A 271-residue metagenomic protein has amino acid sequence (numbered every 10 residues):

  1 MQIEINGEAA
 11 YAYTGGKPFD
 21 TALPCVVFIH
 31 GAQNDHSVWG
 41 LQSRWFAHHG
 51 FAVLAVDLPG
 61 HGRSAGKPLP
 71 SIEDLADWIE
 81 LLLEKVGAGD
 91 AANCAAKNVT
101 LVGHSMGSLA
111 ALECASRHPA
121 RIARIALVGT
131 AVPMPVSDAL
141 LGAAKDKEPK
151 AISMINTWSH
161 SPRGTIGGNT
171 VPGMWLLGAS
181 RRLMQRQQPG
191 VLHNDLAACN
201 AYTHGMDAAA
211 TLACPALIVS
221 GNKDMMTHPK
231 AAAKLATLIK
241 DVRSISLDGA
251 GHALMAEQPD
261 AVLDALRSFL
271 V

Functional and structural regions predicted by a protein language model:
Q2, N6-G16, L41-H48, A52-V102 (+2 more regions): Active-site loop/oxyanion-hole signature of alpha/beta-hydrolase fold enzymes
A22-H30: Short beta-strand element of the alpha/beta-hydrolase
G31-N34, S105: Active-site glycine-rich loops that stabilize anionic/oxyanionic intermediates across multiple enzyme folds
L109-M154: Flexible "cap/lid" loop of the alpha/beta hydrolase fold
G142-T211: Conserved alpha/beta-hydrolase catalytic His-Asp/Glu region
L212, I218-S220: Short beta-strand/loop motif that positions the catalytic acidic residue of the alpha/beta-hydrolase fold
K223-T227: Acidic catalytic loop of the alpha/beta-hydrolase fold
A250-L263: Catalytic histidine-centered segment of alpha/beta-hydrolase-like enzymes
